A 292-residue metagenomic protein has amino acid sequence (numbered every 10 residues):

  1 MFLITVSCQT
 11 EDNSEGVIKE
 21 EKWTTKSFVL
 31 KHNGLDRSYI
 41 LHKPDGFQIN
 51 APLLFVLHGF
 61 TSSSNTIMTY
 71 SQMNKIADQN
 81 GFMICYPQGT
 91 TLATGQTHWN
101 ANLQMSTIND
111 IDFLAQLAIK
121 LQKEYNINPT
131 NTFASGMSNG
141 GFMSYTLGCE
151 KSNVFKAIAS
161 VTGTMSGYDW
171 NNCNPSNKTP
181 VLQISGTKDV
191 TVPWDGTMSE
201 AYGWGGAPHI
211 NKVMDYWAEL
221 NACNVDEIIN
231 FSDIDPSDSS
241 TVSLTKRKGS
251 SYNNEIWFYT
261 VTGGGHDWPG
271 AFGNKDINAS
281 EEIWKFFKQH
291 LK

Functional and structural regions predicted by a protein language model:
C8-L53, N65-T66, I76-Q79, P129-V161 (+7 more regions): A domain-start/cap signature at the N-terminus of enzymes
D45-Q48, G95-N139, C149, V154: Gly/Ser-rich "nucleophile elbow"/oxyanion-hole loop immediately N-terminal to the catalytic nucleophile in hydrolases
F47-G95, F155, G167-Y168, T191-P193 (+1 more regions): Short substrate-entry loop that stabilizes the transition state in hydrolases
F55-L57, V161, V261: Alpha/beta-hydrolase
S176-V181, Y252-I256: Short, proline-enriched alpha-helix->beta-strand connector loops that line the catalytic pocket of alpha/beta-hydrolase
Q183-S185: Short beta-strand/loop motif that positions the catalytic acidic residue of the alpha/beta-hydrolase fold
T187-E255, G270-N278: Active-site-adjacent alpha-helix of alpha/beta-hydrolase-fold enzymes
